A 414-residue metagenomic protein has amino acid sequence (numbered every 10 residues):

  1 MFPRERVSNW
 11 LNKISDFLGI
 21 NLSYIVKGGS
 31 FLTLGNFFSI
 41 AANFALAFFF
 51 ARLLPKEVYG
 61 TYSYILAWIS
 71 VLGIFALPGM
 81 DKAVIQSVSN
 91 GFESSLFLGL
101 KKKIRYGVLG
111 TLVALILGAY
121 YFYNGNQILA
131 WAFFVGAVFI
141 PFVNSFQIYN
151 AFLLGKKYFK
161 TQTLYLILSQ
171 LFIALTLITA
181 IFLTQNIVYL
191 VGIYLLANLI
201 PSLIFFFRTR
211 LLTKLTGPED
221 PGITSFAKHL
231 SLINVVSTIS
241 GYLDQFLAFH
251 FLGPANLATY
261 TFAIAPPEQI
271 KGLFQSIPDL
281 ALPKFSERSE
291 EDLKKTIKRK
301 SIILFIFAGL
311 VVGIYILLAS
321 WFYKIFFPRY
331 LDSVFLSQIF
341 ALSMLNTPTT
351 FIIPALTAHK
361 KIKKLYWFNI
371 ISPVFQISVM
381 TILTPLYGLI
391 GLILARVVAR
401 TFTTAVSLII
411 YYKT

Functional and structural regions predicted by a protein language model:
F2-R4, N12, I20-P78, Y194 (+5 more regions): Signature of the first transmembrane helix
N9-N21, I25, K160-Y165, I187-Y194 (+4 more regions): Interhelical loop/hinge segments that connect adjacent transmembrane helices in multipass membrane
L18, I25, Y120-G136, L317-T347: Interfacial segments at transmembrane-helix termini and the short loops linking adjacent helices
L22-A45, I104, F133-A137, K160-I167 (+8 more regions): Hydrophobic faces of transmembrane alpha-helices in multi-pass small-molecule transporters and flippases across diverse
K27-S39, I65, S70-A119, W131 (+1 more regions): Membrane-water interface segments that mark the loop-to-transmembrane alpha-helix transition
A76-F92, G155, P267-E291, A355-A358: Helix-loop junctions and terminal segments of transmembrane helices in multi-pass membrane transport/translocation
Q86-E93, F142-Y165, M344-I371: Membrane-interface junctions at transmembrane-helix termini in multi-pass inner-membrane proteins
A130-A137, T163-L211, I264, F375 (+1 more regions): Hydrophobic alpha-helical transmembrane segments
